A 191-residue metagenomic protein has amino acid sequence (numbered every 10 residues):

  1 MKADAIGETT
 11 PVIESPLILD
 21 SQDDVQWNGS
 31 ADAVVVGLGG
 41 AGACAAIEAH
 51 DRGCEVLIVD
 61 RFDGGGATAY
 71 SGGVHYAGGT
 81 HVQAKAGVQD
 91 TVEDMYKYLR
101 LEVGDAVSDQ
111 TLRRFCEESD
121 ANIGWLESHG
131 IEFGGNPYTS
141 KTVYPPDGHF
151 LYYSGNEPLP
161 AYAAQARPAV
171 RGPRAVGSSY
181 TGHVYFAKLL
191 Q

Functional and structural regions predicted by a protein language model:
M1-A33, D51: Extreme N-terminal leader/targeting segments of oxidoreductases
A5, T9-S15, C116-Q191: Conserved redox-cofactor binding core of oxidoreductases
A31-I58: N-terminal Rossmann-like FAD-binding beta1-loop-alpha1 element of flavoenzymes
A45, T68-A69, G87: Short glycine-/acidic-enriched loop or helix-start segments at secondary-structure transitions that form or flank
H50-G72: Glycine-rich FAD pyrophosphate-binding loop
F62, V82, T139-S140: Residue-level "edge-of-site" marker
G73-G78, Y152-Y153: Short, hinge-like loop/turn segments at secondary-structure boundaries
A77-F115, E127: Glycine-rich active-site loop/strand segments that organize a redox cofactor
